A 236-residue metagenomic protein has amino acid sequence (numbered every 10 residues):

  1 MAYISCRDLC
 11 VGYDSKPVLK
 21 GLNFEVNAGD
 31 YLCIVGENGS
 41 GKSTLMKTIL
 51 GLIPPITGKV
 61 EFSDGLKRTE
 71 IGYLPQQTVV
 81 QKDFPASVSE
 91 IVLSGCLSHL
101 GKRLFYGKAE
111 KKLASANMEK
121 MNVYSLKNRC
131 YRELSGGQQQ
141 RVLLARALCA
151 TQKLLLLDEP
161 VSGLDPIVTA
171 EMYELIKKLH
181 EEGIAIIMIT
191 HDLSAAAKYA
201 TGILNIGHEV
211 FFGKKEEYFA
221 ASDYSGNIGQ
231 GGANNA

Functional and structural regions predicted by a protein language model:
G58-T69: Conserved ABC transporter NBD signature motif
K108-L126: Conserved ABC ATPase "signature" region
C130-L134, Q138: Conserved ABC ATPase signature
L155-D158: Catalytic Walker B motif of ABC-type/P-loop ATPase nucleotide-binding domains
P166-V168: Helix N-cap at the start of a conserved alpha-helix in ABC-type nucleotide-binding domains
T190-H191: H-loop/switch region of ABC-family ATPase nucleotide-binding domains
H208-N235: Conserved beta-strand-loop-alpha-helix hinge in the C-terminal portion of ABC ATPase nucleotide-binding domains
